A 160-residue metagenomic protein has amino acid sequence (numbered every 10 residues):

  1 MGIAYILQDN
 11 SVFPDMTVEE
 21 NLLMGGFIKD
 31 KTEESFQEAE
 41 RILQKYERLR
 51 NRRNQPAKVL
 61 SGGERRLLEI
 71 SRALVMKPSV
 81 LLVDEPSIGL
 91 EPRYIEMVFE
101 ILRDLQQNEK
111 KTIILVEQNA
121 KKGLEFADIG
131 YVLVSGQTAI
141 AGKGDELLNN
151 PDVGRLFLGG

Functional and structural regions predicted by a protein language model:
M16-Q37, K45-E47, G142, L158-G160: ABC-type ATPase nucleotide-binding domains, specifically the catalytic core motifs of the NBD
P56-L60: Conserved ABC ATPase signature
I70: Hydrophobic anchor residue at the start of the ABC signature
A73-L74: ABC ATPase C-loop
K77: Conserved catalytic motifs of ABC-family nucleotide-binding domains
L81-E85: Catalytic Walker B motif of ABC-type/P-loop ATPase nucleotide-binding domains
E96-K110: Helical segment within the ABC ATPase nucleotide-binding domain
